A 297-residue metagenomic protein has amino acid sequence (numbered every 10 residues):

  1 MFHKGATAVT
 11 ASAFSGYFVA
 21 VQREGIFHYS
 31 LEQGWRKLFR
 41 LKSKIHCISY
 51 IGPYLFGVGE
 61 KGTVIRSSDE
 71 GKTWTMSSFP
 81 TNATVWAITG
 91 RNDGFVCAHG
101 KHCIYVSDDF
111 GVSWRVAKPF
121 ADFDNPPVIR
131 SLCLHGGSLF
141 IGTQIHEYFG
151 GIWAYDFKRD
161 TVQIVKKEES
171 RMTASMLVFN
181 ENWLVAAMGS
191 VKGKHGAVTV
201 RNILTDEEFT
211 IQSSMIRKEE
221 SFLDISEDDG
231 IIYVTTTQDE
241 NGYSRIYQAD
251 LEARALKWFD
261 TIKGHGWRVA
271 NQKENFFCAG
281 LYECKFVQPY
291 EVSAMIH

Functional and structural regions predicted by a protein language model:
M1, G34-F39, W74-S78, W114-D122 (+3 more regions): A short beta-strand motif characteristic of beta-propeller blades
H3-F14, S43-G52, A83-R91, D124-H135 (+3 more regions): Repeated scaffold domains used in trafficking and secretory/extracellular systems, primarily beta-propellers
V21-Q22, G59, H99-G100, I141-Q144 (+3 more regions): Recurrent small/Gly-Pro-centered beta-turn motifs in extracellular repeat architectures
G25-F27, T63-V64, C103-Y105, I145-F149 (+3 more regions): Short glycine/acidic-enriched loop and turn motifs that connect beta-strands
Y29, S67-S68, S107-D108, A154-Y155 (+5 more regions): Conserved Ser/Thr-centered positions that define the repeating blades of beta-propeller domains
K101, Y105-V106, F110-K192: Solenoidal tandem-repeat scaffolds enriched in leucines and small polar residues
G193, S213-Y247: Loop/turn-rich, solvent-exposed surfaces of beta-rich toroidal or solenoidal domains
G264-H297: Blade-level signature of beta-propeller repeat domains, shared across WD40, Kelch, NHL, RCC1 and BNR/Asp-box propellers
